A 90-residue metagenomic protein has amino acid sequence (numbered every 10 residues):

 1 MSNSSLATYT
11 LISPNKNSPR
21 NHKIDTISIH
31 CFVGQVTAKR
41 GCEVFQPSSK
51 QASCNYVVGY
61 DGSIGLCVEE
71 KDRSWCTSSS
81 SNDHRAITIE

Functional and structural regions predicted by a protein language model:
M1-D83: N-terminal catalytic cores of peptidoglycan-degrading enzymes
H84-E90: Glycine-rich, often proline-containing surface loops adjacent to acidic residues and nearby aromatics that form
